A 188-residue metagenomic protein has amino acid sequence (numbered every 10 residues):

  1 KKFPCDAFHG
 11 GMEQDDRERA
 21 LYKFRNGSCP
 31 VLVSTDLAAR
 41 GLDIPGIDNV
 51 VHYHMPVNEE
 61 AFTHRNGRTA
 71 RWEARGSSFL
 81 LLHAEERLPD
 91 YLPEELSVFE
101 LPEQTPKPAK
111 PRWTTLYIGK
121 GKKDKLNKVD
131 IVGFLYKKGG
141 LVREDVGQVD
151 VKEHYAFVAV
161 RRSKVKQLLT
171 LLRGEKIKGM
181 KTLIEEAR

Functional and structural regions predicted by a protein language model:
K1-A39, G46, D150: Helicase motor core with emphasis on the C-terminal RecA-like subdomain
F3, R68-R75, G140-L141, K176-I177: Arginine/glycine-rich "motif VI" loop of SF2 helicases in the C-terminal RecA-like domain
C5, V33, V50, G67 (+2 more regions): Residue-level signature of catalytic and energy-coupling elements of molecular machines, predominantly ATP/GTP-dependent
M12-Q14, L37-R40, M55-E59, A70-R71 (+4 more regions): Conserved nucleotide-binding/hydrolysis micro-motifs of P-loop NTPases
R19-L21, T35, F62-N66, D145 (+1 more regions): Short beta-alpha junctions and helix-cap segments that line functional grooves
V31, V57-E100: Conserved segment of the helicase C-terminal RecA-like domain
R40-M55, S77-L81: A short beta-strand element within the Helicase C-terminal
L101-R188: Non-catalytic terminal extensions of ATP-dependent helicases
